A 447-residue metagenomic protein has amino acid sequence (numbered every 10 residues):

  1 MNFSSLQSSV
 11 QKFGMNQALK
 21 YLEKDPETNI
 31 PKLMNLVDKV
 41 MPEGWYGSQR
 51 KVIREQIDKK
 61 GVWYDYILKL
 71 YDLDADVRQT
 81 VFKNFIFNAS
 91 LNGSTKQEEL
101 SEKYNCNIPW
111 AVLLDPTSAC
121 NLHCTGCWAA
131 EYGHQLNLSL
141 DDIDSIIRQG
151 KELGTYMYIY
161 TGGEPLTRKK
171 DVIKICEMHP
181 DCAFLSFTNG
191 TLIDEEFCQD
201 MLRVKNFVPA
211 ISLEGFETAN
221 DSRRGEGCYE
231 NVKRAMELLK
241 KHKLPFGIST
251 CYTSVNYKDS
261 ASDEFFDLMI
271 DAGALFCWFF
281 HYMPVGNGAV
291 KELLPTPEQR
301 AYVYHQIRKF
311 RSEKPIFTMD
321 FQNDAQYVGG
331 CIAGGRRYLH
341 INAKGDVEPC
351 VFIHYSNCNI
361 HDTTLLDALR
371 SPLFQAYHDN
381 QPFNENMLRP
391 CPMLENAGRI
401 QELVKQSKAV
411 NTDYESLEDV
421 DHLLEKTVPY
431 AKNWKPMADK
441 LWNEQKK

Functional and structural regions predicted by a protein language model:
M1-E55, D221-G334, N342-K344, E348 (+2 more regions): Radical SAM enzyme [4Fe-4S]-AdoMet core and its adjacent flexible, acidic and glycine-rich loops/tails across
N2-Y21, D25-T28, K32, V37-V40 (+2 more regions): Flexible mid-to-C-terminal extensions adjoining Fe-S/redox cofactors in radical SAM and related proteins
P31-E196: Conserved alpha-helical substructure of the radical SAM core
N88-P109, M319, A325, N359-Q375: Short, charged low-complexity linear segments at domain edges
C120, C124-C127, C331, G345 (+2 more regions): Short cysteine clusters
A130-H134, F216-T218, P284-N287: A short, flexible beta-alpha/helix-coil linker loop
L140-Y160, L166-F280: Radical SAM/AdoMet-radical enzyme domain recognition
